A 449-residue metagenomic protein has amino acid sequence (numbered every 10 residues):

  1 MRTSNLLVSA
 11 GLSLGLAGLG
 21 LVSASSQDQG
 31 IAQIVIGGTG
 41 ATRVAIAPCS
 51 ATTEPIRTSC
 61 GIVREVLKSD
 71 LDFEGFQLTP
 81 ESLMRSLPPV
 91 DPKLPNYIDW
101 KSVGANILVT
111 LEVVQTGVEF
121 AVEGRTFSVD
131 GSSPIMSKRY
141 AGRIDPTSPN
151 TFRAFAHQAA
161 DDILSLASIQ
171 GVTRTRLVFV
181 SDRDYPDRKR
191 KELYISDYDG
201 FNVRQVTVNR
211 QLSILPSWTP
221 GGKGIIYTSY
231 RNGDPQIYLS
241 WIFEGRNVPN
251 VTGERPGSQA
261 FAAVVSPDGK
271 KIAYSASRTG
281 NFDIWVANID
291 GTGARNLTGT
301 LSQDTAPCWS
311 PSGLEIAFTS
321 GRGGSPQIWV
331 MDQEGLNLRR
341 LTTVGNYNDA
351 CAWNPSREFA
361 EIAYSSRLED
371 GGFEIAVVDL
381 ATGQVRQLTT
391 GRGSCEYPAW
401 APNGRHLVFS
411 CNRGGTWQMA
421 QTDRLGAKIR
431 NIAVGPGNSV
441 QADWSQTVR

Functional and structural regions predicted by a protein language model:
A24-T42, D130-Q205: C-terminal/domain-edge helix-coil "capping" segments
Q29-I98, E112-V113: Short beta-strand->alpha-helix linker/helix-N-cap micro-motif that forms a surface specificity/interaction loop
P92-A159: Amphipathic beta-strand/beta-sheet edge segments enriched in Tyr/Trp
G171-T173, P220-G221, P267-D268, P311-S312 (+3 more regions): Residue-level detector of Asp-centered blade-edge/turn motifs that repeat once per structural unit in beta-propeller
L177, I225-I226, G269-A273, G313-A317 (+2 more regions): Hydrophobic beta-strand positions that form the internal "hydrophobic ladder" of WD40/Gbeta-like beta-propeller blades
S181-E192, R210, T228-I237, G253-Q259 (+10 more regions): A flexible loop/linker signature enriched in serine peptidases of the S9 family
D197-F201, W241-G245, N288-T292, D332-L336 (+2 more regions): Short loop/turn segments that connect beta-strands within beta-propeller blades
S217, V264, C308, A352-N354 (+2 more regions): Conserved beta-strand position repeated across blades of beta-propeller domains
